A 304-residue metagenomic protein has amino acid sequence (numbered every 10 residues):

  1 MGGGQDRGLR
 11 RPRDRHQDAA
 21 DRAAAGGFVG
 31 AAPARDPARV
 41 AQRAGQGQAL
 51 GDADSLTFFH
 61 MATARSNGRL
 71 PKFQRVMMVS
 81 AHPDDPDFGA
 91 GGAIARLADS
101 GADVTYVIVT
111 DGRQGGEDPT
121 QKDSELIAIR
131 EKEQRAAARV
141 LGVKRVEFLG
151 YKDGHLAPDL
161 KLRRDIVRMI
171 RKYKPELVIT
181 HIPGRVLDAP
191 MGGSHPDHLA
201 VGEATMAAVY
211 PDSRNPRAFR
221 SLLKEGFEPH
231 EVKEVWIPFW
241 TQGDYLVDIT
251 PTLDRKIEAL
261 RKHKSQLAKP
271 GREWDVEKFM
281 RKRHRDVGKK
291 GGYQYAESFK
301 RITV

Functional and structural regions predicted by a protein language model:
Q5-G8: Terminal, compositionally biased segments used for targeting/anchoring and flexible tails
R10-P12, A19-A25, A31-A34, A38 (+2 more regions): Short linear motifs in low-complexity or flexible loops
A23, F88-G91, E203: Generic hydrophobic alpha-helical membrane-span motif
V40, S55-L56: Short terminal hydrophobic/aromatic SLiMs and anchors at protein ends
L56-E176, K300: Active-site rim/loop-helix segments in enzyme catalytic domains that contact anionic ligands
L56-M77, D159-V304: Metal-dependent de-N-acetylase/amidase catalytic core
